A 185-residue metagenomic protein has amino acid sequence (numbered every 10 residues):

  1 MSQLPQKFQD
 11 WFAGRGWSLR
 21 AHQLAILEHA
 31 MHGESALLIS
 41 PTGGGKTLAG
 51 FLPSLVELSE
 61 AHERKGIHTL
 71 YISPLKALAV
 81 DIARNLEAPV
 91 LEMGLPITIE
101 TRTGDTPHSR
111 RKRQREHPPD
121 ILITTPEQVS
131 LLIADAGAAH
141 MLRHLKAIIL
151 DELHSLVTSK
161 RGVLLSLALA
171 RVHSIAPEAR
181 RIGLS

Functional and structural regions predicted by a protein language model:
P5-S185: Conserved P-loop/Walker A NTP-binding site and adjacent catalytic elements of P-loop NTPases
